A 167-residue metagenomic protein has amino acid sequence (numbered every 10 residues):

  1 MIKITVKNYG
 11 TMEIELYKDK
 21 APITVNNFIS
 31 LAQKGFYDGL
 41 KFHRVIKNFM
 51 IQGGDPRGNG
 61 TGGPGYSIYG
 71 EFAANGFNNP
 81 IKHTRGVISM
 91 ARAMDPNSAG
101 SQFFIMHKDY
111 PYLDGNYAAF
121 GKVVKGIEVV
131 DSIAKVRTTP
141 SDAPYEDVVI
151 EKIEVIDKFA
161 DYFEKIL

Functional and structural regions predicted by a protein language model:
M1-L167: Cyclophilin-like peptidyl-prolyl cis-trans isomerases
